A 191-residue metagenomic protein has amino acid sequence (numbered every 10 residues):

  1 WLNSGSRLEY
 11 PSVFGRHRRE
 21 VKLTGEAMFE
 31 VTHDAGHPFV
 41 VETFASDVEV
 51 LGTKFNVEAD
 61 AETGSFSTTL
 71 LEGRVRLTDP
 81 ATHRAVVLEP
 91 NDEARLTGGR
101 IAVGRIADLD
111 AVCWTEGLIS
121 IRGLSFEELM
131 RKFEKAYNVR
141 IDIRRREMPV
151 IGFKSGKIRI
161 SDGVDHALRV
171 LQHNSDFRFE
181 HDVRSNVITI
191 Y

Functional and structural regions predicted by a protein language model:
W1-Y191: A residue-level detector for the "anchor" residue at the start of short, highly conserved motifs
